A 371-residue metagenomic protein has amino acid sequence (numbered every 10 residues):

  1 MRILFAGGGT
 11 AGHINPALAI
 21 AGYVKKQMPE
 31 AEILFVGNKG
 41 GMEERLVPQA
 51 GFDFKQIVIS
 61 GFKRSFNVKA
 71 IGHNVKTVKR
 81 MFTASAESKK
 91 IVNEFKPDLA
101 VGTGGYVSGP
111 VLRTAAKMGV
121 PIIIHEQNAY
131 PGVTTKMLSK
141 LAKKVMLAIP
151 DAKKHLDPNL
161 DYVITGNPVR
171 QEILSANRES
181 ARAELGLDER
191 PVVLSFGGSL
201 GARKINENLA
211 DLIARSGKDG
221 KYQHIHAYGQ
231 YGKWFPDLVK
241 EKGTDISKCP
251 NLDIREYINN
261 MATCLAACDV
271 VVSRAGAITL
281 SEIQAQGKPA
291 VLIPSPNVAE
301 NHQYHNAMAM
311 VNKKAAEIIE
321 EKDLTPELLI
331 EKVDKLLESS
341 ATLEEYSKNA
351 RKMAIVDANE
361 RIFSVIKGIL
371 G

Functional and structural regions predicted by a protein language model:
R2, L34, M42, D53 (+1 more regions): Active-site-proximal region of nucleotide-activated glycan assembly enzymes, centered on histidine/acidic-rich loops
I3-T10, E30-T83, Q230, K322: Conserved nucleotide-sugar phosphate-binding/catalytic loop shared by glycosyltransferases and other
L46, R178-S180, L187-V271, Y304-M308 (+2 more regions): Donor-nucleotide binding loops and adjacent catalytic segments primarily of GT-B fold Leloir glycosyltransferases
G72-H73, L174-G186: A short helix/loop element that forms part of the nucleotide-sugar donor recognition site in Leloir-type
E87-A100, V107-I123, K136, K140: Glycosyltransferases and closely related glycan-assembly transferases that use nucleotide-activated donors
P97-L99, I258, A262-S281, K288: Acidic donor-binding loop of glycosyltransferase active sites
T342-V356: A short, well-ordered alpha-helix in the C-terminal region of glycosyltransferases
V356-G371: C-terminal alpha-helical cap of glycosyltransferases
